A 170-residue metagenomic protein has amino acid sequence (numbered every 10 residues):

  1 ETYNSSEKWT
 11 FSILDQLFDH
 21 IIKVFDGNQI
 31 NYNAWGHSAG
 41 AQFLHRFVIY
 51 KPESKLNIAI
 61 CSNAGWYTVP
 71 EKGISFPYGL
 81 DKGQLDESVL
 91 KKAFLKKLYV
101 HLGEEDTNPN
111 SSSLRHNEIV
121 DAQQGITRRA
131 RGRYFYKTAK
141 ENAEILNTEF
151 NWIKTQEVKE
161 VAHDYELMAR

Functional and structural regions predicted by a protein language model:
E1-N31: Serine-hydrolase catalytic machinery in alpha/beta-hydrolase-like enzymes
T2-S5, D121-I126, V161: Active-site rim elements
Y3-L14, I74, T127-R133, M168: Phosphate/oxyanion-binding active-site loops and adjacent basic polyanion-contact surfaces
D26-N28, P52-S54, L90-L95, T148-F150: Extracellular/periplasmic catalytic domains that process cell-envelope and extracellular macromolecules
N33-G36, S62: Short beta-strand immediately N-terminal to the catalytic nucleophile in serine-hydrolase-like folds
A41-E53: Short glycine-enriched nucleophile-adjacent loop and the immediately C-terminal alpha-helix near the catalytic center
I58-E141: The feature captures the conserved acid-bearing segment of alpha/beta-hydrolase catalytic domains
R133-R170: C-terminal catalytic histidine-bearing segment of alpha/beta-hydrolase fold enzymes
